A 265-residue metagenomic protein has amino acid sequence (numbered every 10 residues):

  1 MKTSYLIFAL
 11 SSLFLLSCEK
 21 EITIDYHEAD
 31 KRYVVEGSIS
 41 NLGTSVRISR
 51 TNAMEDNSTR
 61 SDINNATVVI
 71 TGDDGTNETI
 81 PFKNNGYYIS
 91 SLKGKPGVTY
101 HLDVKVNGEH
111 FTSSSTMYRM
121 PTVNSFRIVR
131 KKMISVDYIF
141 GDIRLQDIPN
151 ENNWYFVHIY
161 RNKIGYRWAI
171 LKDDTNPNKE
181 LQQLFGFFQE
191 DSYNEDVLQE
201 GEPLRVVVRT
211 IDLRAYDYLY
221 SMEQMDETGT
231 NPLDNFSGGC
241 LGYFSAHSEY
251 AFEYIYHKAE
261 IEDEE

Functional and structural regions predicted by a protein language model:
M1-S4, K20: Positively charged n-region of N-terminal signal peptides that target proteins for export
S4-L10: Sec-dependent signal peptide hydrophobic core
F14-S17: C-terminal motif of bacterial Sec signal peptides marking the signal peptidase cleavage site
E19-E265: A sequence/structural signal for flexible, mid-protein segments enriched in small/helix-disrupting residues
